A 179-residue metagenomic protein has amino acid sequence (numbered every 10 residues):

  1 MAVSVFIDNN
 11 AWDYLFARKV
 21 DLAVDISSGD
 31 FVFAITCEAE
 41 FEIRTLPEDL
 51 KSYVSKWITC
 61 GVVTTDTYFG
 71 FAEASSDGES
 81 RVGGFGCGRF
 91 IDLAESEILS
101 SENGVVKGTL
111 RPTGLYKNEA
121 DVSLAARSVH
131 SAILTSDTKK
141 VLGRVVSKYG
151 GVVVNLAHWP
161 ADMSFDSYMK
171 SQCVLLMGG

Functional and structural regions predicted by a protein language model:
A2-H130, K139-G179: Active-site-proximal, substrate-binding regions of enzyme catalytic domains and RNA-binding/basic surfaces
S136: Gly/Pro- and small hydrophobic-enriched strand-loop and loop-to-helix capping segments that sit at the rims
